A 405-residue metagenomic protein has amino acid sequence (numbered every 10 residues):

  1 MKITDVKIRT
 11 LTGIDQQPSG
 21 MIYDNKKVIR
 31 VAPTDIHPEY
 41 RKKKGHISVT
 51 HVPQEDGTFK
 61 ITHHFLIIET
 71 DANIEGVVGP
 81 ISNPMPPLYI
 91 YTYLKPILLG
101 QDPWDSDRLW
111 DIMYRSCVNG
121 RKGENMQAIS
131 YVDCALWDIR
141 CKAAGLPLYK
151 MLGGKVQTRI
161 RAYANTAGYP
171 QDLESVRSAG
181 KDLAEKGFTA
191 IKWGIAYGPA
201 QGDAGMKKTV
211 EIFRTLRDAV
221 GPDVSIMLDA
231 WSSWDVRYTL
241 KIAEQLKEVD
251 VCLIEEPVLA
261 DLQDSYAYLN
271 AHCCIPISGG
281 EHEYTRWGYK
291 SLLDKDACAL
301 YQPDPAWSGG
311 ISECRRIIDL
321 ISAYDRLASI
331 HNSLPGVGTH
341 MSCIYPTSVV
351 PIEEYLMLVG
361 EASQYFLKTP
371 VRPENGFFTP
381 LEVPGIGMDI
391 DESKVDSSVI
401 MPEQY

Functional and structural regions predicted by a protein language model:
M1-D15, D24-S48, S333-Y405: Flexible C-terminal active-site loop/helix
I3, N73, L94, V132 (+7 more regions): Conserved, mostly hydrophobic/aromatic
G45-I47, E244, D250, D261-F377: Shared catalytic-loop signature of beta/alpha-barrel
V52-Q54, E69-A143: Metal- or metallocofactor-binding catalytic centers and their adjacent structured scaffolds across diverse enzyme
Q54-T58, E185, E361: Short Gly/Pro-enriched turn/cap motifs at secondary-structure boundaries
G76-V78, A162-A164, T189-W193, V224-A230 (+5 more regions): Hydrophobic faces of well-ordered beta-strands that scaffold small-molecule active sites in alpha/beta enzyme cores
E124-Q127, D133-Y169: Glycine-rich, aromatic-flanked loop segments that form ligand/cofactor-binding clefts across common enzyme folds
R159-A267, H272: Metal-dependent enolase-superfamily TIM-barrel catalytic cores that perform enediolate-based chemistry
